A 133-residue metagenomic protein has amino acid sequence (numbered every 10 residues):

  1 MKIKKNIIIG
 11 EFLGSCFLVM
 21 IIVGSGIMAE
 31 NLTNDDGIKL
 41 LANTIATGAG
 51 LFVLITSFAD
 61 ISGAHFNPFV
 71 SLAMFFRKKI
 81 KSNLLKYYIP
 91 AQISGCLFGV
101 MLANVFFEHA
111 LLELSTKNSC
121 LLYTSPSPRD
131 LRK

Functional and structural regions predicted by a protein language model:
M1-K5: Short, Lys/Arg-rich, polar N-terminal cytosolic tail immediately upstream of the first transmembrane signal-anchor
G10, G14, L18, I22 (+7 more regions): Alpha-helical transmembrane segments in multi-pass membrane proteins
T33-A42, L121-L122: Interfacial loop-to-helix junctions that mark the boundaries of transmembrane helices in multi-pass membrane
G37-L41, D60-L72, S82-L84: Short, non-helical or kinked segments that cap or interrupt transmembrane helices
F58-S62, K78, F107-E108: Short helix-capping/hinge motifs at transmembrane helix termini and TM-loop junctions
F106-L122: Membrane-interface interhelical connector segments
Y123-P128: Conserved small/polar residues in nucleotide/adenosyl-binding loops
